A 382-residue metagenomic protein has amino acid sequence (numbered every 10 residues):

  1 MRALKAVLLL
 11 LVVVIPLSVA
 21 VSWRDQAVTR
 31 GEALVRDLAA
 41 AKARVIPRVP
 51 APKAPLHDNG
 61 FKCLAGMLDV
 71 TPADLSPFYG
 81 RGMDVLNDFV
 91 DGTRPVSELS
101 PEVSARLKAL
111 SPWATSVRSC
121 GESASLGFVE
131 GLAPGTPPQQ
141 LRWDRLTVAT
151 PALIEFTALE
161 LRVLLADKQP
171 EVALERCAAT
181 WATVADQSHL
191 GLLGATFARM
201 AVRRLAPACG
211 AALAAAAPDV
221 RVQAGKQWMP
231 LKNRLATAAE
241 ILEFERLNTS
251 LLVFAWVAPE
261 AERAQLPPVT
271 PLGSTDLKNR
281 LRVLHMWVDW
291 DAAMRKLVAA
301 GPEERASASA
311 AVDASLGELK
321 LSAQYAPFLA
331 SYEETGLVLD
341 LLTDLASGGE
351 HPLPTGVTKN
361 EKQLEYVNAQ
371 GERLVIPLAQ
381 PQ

Functional and structural regions predicted by a protein language model:
R2-Q382: Short acidic linear motifs
